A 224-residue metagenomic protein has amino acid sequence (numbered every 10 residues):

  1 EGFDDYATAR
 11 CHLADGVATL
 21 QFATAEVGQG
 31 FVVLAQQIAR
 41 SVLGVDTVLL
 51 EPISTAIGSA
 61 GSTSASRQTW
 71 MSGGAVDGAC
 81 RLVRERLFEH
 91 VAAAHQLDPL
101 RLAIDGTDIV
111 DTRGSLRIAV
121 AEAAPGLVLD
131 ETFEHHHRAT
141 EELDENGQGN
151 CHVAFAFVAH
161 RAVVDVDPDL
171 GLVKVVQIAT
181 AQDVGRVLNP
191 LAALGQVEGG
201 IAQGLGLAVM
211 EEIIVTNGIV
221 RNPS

Functional and structural regions predicted by a protein language model:
E1-S224: Cofactor-binding beta-sheet edge motifs in enzyme active sites
